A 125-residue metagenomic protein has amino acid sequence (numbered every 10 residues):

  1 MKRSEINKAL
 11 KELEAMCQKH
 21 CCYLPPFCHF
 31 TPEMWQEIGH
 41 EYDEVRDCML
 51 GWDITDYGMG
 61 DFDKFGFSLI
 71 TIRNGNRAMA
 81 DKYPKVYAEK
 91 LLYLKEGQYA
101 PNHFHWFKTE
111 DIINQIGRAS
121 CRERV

Functional and structural regions predicted by a protein language model:
M1-Y87: A short, N-terminal "cap"/entry segment at the start of jelly-roll beta-barrel domains of the cupin/DSBH fold
R77-A88, Y99-Q115: A short beta-loop-beta micro-motif enriched in histidine and acidic residues
L92-K95: Structural recognition of beta-strand segments within beta-rich domains
I116-V125: Residue-level detector of conserved catalytic or cofactor/ligand-binding positions in enzyme active sites
